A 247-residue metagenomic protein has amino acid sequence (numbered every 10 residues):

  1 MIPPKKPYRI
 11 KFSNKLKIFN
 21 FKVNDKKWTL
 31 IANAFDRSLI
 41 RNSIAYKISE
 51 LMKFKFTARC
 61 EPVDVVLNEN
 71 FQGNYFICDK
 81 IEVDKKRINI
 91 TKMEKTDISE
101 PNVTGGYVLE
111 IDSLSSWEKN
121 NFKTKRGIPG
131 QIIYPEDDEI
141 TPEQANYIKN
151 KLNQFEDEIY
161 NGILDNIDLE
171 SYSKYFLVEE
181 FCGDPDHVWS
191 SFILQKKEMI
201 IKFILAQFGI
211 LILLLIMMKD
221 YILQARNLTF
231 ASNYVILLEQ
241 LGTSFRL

Functional and structural regions predicted by a protein language model:
M1-L247: Phosphate/dinucleotide-binding and metal-coordinating scaffold of catalytic cores in nucleotide-dependent enzymes
